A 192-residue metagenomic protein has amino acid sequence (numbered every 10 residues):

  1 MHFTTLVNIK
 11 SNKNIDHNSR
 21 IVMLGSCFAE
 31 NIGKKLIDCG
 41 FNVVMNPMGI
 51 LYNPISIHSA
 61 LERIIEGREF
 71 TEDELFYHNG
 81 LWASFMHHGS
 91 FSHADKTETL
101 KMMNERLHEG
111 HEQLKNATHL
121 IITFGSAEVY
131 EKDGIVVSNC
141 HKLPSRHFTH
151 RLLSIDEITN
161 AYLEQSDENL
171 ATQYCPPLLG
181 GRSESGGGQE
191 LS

Functional and structural regions predicted by a protein language model:
M1-S192: Extracellular glycan-modifying ectodomains
